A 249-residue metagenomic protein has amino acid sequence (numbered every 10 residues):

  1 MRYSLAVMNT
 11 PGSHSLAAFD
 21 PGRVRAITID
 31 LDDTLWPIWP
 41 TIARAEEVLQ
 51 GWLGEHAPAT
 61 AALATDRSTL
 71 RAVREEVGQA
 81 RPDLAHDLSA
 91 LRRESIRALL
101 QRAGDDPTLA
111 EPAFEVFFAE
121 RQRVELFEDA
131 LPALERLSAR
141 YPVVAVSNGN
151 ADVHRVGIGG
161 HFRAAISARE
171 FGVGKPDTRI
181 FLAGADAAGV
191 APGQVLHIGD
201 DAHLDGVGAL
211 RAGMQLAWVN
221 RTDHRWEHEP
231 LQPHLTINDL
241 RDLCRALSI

Functional and structural regions predicted by a protein language model:
M1-I27, W39-P40, D105, L131-E135 (+1 more regions): Asp-based, Mg2+/Mn2+-dependent phosphohydrolase catalytic module
N9-E128: N-terminal helical cap/lid subdomain that shapes the substrate entry/recognition surface in HAD-like hydrolases
